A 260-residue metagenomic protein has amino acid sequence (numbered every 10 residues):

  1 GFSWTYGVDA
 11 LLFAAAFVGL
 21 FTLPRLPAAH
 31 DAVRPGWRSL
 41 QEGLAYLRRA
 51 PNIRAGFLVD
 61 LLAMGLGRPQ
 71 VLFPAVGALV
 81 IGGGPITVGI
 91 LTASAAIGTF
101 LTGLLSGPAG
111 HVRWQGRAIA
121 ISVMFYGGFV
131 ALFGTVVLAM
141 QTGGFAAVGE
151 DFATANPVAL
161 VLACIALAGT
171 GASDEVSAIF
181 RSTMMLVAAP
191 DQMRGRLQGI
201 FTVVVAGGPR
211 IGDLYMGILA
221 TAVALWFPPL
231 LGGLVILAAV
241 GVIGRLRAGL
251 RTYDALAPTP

Functional and structural regions predicted by a protein language model:
G1-P35: Cytosol/matrix-facing ends of alpha-helical transmembrane segments
Y6, A10-A14, Q41, R48 (+1 more regions): C-terminal transmembrane bundle of multi-pass solute transporters/carriers
F21, L66, Q70-V71: Hydrophobic alpha-helical transmembrane segments of integral membrane proteins, especially lipid-exposed positions
R25-L58, V148-F152, P260: Juxtamembrane intracellular "pre-TM" segments in multi-pass secondary transporters
R49-R68, A168-A172: Pair of pore-lining "gating" transmembrane helices in MFS-fold secondary transporters
